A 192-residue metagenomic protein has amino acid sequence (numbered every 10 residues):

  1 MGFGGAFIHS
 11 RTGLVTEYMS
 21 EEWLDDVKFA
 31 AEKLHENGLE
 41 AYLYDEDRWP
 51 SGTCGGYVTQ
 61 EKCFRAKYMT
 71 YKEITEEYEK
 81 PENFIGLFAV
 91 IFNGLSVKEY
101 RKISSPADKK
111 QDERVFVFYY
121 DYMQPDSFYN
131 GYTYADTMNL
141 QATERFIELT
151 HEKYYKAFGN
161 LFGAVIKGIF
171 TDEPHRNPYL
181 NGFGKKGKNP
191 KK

Functional and structural regions predicted by a protein language model:
M1, M19-K192: Mature extracytoplasmic enzyme cores
M1-R11, V15: N-terminal cofactor/phosphate-binding cores enriched in small/glycine residues, especially glycine-rich loops such as
